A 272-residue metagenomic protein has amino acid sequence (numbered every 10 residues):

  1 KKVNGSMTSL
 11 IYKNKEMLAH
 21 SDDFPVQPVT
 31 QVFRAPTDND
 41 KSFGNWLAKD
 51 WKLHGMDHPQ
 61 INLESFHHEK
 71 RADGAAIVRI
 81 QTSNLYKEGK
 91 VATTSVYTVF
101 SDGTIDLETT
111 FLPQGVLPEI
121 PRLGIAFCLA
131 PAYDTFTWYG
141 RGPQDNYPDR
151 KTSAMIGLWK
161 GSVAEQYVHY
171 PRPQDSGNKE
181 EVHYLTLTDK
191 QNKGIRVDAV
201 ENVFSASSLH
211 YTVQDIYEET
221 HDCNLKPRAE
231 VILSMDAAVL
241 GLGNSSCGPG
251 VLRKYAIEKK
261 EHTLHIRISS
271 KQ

Functional and structural regions predicted by a protein language model:
K1-Q272: Beta-strand/loop-rich accessory regions of lumenal/periplasmic or secreted enzymes, predominantly carbohydrate-active
